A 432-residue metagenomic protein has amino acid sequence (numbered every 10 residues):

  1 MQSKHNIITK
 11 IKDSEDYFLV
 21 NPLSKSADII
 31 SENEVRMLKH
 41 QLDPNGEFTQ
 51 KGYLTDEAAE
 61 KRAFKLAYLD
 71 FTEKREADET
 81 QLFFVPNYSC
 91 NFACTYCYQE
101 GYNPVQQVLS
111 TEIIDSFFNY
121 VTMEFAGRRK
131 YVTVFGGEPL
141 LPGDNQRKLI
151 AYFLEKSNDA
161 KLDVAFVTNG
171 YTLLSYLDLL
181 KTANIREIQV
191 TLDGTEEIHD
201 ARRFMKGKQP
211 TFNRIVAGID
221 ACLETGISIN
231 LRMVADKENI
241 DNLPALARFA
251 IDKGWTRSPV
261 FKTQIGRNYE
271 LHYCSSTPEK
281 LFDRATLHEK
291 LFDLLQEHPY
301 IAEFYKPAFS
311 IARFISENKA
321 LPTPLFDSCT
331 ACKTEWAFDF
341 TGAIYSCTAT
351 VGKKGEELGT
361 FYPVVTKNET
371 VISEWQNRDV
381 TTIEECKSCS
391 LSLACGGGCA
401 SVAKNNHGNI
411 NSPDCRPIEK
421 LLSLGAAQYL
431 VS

Functional and structural regions predicted by a protein language model:
S3-I29, P44-F83: N-terminal [4Fe-4S]-dependent radical SAM core
R62-L179, A183-R186: Conserved alpha-helical substructure of the radical SAM core
C90, C94-C97, C329-C332, C347 (+4 more regions): Short cysteine clusters
N119-G137, E374, S412-S432: Short Fe-S-cluster ligation motifs
L180, I185-E196, P259-N268: Non-cysteine beta-strand/loop elements that form the S-adenosyl-L-methionine
R202-V216, D220, E224-D327, A331: Radical SAM enzyme [4Fe-4S]-AdoMet core and its adjacent flexible, acidic and glycine-rich loops/tails across
F282-N318, T348-G396: C-terminal accessory region of radical SAM enzymes
Q376, V380-L424: Cysteine-cluster motifs in flexible loop/terminal segments that predominantly coordinate metals
